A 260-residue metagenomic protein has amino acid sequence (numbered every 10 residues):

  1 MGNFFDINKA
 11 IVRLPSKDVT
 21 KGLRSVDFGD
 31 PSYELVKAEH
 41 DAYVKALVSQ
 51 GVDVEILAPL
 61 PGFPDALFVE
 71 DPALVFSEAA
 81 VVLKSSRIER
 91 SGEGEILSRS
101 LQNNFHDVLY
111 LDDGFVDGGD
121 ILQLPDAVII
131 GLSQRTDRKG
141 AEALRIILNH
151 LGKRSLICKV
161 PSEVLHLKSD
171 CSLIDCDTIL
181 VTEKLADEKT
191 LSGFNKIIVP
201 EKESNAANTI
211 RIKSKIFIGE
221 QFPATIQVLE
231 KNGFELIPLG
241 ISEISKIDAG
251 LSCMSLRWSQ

Functional and structural regions predicted by a protein language model:
M1-Q260: The feature marks the mature, well-folded catalytic cores of soluble enzymes
